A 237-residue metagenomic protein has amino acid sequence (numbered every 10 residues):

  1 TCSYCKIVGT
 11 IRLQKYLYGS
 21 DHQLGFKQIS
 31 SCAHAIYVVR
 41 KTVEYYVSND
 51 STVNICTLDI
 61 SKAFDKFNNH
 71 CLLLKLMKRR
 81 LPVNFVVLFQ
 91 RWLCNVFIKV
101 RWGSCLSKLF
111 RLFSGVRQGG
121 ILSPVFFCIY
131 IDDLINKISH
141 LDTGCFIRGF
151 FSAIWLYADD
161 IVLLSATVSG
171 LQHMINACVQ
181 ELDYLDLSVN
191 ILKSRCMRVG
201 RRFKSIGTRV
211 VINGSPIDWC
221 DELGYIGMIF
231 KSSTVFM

Functional and structural regions predicted by a protein language model:
T1-I129: Conserved pre-catalytic core of RNA-dependent polymerases
Y4, G214-M237: Basic, alpha-helical interaction scaffolds
G9-Q23, F126-A158, V162-L164: Active-site palm subdomain of RNA-directed nucleic acid polymerases
S48-D50, A153-L156, D221-E222: Short, flexible turn/loop "capping" segments at secondary-structure junctions
K62-R79, I154-L185, V199-R202, K231-M237: Catalytic palm subdomain of template-directed nucleic-acid polymerases, centered on the conserved carboxylate motif
V189-D221: Short, conserved micro-motifs composed of acidic
